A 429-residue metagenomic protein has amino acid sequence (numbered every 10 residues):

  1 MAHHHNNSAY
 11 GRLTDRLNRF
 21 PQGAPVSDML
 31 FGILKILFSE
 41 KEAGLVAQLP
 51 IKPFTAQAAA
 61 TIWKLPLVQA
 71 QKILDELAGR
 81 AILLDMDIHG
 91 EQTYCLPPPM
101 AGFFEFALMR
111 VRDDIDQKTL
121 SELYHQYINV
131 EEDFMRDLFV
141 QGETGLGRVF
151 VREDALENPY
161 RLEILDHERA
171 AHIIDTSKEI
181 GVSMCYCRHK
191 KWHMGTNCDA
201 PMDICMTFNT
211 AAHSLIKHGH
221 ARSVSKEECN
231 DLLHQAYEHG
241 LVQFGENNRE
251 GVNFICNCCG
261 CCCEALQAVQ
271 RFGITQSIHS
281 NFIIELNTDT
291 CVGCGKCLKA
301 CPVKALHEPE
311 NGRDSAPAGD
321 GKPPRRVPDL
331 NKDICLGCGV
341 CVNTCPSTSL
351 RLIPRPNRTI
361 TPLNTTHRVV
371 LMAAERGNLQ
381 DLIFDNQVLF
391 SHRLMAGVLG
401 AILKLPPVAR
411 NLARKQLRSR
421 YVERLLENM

Functional and structural regions predicted by a protein language model:
M1-F31: Long, low-complexity, charged/polar intrinsically disordered regions in eukaryotic proteins
I51-W63: Short acidic, hydrophobic short linear motifs in intrinsically disordered regions
W63-G79: Short amphipathic alpha-helical interaction segments
A78-H89, L306-H307, L350-R351: A short, conserved structural fragment
E91-E131: Short, amphipathic alpha-helical interaction segments positioned at domain boundaries
Y94-L96, V242-E250, F254, R271-A300 (+2 more regions): Ferredoxin-like iron-sulfur electron-transfer modules
V130-I283, S315-G321: Catalytic cores of enzyme domains
A316-V327, K332-M429: Flanking helices and flexible, charged tails adjoining ferredoxin-like Fe-S electron-transfer domains in multi-subunit
